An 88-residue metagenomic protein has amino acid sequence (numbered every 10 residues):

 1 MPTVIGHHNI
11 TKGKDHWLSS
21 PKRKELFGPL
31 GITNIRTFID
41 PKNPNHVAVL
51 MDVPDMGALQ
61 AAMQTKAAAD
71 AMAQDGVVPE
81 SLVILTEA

Functional and structural regions predicted by a protein language model:
M1-A88: Short S/T/G/P-rich N-terminal loop/turn motif that feeds into the first structured element of a domain
